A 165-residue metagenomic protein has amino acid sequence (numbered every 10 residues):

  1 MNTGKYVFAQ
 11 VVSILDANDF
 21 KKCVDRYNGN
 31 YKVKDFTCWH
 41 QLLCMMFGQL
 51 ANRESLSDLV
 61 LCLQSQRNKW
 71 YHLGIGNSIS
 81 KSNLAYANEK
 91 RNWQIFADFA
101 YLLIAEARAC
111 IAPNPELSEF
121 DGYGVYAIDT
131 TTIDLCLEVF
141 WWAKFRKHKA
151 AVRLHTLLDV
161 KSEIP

Functional and structural regions predicted by a protein language model:
M1-P165: Conserved, well-structured functional cores that handle cations and Mg-NTP chemistry
